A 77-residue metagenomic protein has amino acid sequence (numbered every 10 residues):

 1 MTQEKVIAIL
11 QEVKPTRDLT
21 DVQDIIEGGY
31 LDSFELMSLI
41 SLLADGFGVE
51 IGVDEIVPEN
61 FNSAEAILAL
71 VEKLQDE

Functional and structural regions predicted by a protein language model:
M1-D18, A69-E77: Thiotemplate assembly-line natural product biosynthesis machinery
Q11-Y30, G48-V57, Q75: Phosphopantetheine carrier-protein modules
S33: Catalytic nucleophile serine of serine hydrolases, specifically the conserved "nucleophile elbow" pentapeptide
M37: Conserved catalytic core of two-component sensor histidine kinases
V53-E77: C-terminal structural segments of small proteins and small subunits
